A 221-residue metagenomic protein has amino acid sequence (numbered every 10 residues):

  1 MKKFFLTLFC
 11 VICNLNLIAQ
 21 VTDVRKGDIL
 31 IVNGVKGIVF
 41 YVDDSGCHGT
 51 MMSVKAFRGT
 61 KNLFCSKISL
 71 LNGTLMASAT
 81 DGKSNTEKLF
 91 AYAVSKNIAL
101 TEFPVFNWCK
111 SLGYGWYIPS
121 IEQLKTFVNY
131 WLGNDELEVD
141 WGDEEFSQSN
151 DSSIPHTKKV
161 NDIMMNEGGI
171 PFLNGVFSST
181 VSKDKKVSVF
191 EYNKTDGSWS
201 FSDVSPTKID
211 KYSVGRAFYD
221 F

Functional and structural regions predicted by a protein language model:
M1-V21: Bacterial Sec-dependent N-terminal signal peptides
C10, K61-K67, K186-E191: Short conserved micro-motifs at the rims of enzyme active sites and ligand-binding pockets
V11-I12, S78, N129: Hydrophobic alpha-helical membrane-insertion segments
C13-L15, T22, G27, V32 (+8 more regions): Intrinsic-disorder/low-complexity regions
I18-Y114, G133, K208-F221: Short, compositionally biased
I98, E102-G115, I121-D196, S200 (+1 more regions): An exposed tryptophan-centered "aromatic clamp" motif
F201-K208: Short proline/glycine-enriched turn/loop segments at secondary-structure junctions
